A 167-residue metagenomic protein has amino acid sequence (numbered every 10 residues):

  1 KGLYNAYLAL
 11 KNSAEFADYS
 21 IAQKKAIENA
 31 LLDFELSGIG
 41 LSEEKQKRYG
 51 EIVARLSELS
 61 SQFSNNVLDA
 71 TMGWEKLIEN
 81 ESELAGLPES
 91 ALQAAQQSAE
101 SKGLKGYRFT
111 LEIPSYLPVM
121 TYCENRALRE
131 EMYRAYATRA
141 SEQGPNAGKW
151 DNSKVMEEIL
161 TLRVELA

Functional and structural regions predicted by a protein language model:
K1-A167: His/Asp/Glu-rich acidic catalytic environments and adjacent acidic regulatory segments
